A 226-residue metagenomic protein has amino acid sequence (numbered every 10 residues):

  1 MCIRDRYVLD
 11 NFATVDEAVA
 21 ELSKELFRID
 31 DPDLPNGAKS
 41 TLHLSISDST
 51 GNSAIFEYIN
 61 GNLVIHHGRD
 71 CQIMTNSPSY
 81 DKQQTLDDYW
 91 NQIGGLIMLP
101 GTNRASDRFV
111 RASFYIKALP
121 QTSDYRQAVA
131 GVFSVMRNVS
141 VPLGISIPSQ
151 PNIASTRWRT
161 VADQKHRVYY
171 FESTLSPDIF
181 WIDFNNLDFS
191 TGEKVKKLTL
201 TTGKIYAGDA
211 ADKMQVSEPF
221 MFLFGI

Functional and structural regions predicted by a protein language model:
M1-I3: Short, small-residue-biased leader/transition segments that mark boundaries at the very start of proteins
D5-L9, V15, V19, V129 (+1 more regions): Extracytoplasmic/secreted envelope proteins and their assembly/folding machinery, especially bacterial periplasmic
D10, E17-D30: Short N-terminal edge-element motif at the start of the domain
K24-L63: Catalytic cofactor-binding cores of redox enzymes
D30-P32, K39-S40, S49, C71-I226: C-terminus-biased signal that marks the final domain/tail of proteins
A54-E57, V64-G68, T75-N76, Y170-F171: Short helix/loop capping segments that flank catalytic or ligand/cofactor-binding pockets
